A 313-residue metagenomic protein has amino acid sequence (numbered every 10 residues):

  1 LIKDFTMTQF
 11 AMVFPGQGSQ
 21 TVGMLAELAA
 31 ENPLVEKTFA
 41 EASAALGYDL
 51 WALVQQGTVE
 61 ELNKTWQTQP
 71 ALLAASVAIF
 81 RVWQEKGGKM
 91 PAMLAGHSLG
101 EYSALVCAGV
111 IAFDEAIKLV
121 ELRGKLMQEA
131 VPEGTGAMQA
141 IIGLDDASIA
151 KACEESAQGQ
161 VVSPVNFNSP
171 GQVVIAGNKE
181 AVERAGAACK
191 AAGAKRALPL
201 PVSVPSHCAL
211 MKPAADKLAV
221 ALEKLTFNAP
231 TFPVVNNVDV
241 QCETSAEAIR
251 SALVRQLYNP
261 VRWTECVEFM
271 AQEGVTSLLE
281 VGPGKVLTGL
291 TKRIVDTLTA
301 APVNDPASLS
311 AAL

Functional and structural regions predicted by a protein language model:
F5-I149, L200, S277-A311: FabD-like malonyl-/acyl-CoA
Q17-S19, A44-Y48, A108-N259: Alpha/beta catalytic cores of group-transfer enzymes, especially the acyltransferase/condensing modules of polyketide
Q84, K190, A271-G274: Non-catalytic positions within long, well-ordered alpha-helices that form the structural scaffold/packing of enzyme
S156, A311-L313: Short amphipathic alpha-helix with an adjacent loop that forms part of the alpha/beta core around
N259-V275: A short, acidic, amphipathic alpha-helical segment used as a generic capping/interface helix at domain edges
